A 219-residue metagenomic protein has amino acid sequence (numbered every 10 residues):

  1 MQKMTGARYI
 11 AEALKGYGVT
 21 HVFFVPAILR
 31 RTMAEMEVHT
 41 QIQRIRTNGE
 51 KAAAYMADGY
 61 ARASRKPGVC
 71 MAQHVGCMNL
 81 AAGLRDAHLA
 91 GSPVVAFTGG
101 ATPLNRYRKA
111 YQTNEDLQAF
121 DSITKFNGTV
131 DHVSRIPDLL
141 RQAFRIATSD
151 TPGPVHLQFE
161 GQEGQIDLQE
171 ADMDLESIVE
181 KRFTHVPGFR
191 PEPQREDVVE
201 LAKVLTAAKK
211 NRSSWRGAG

Functional and structural regions predicted by a protein language model:
M1-G219: N-terminal alpha/beta PP-like core and its mobile active-site loop of ThDP/TPP-dependent enzymes
